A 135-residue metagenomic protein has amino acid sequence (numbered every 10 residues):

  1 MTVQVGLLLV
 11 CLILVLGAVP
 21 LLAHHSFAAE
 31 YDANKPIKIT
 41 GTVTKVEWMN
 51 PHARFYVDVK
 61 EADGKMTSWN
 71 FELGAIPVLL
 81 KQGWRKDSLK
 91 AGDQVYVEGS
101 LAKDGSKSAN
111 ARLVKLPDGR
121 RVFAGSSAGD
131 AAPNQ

Functional and structural regions predicted by a protein language model:
G6-P20: Bacterial N-terminal signal peptides
L22-I37: Short boundary/loop segments of OB/S1/cold-shock single-stranded nucleic-acid-binding domains
G41-V43: Conserved hydrophobic positions within beta-strands
M49-K60: Short aromatic-glycine-enriched beta-strand elements
L73-K81: Short, structured beta-strand/loop micro-motifs enriched in basic residues and often containing a Trp
K81-Y96: Short nucleic-acid-contacting surface segments enriched for D/E, G, S/T with interspersed K/R
A102-S126: OB-fold/S1-family single-stranded nucleic acid-binding modules
